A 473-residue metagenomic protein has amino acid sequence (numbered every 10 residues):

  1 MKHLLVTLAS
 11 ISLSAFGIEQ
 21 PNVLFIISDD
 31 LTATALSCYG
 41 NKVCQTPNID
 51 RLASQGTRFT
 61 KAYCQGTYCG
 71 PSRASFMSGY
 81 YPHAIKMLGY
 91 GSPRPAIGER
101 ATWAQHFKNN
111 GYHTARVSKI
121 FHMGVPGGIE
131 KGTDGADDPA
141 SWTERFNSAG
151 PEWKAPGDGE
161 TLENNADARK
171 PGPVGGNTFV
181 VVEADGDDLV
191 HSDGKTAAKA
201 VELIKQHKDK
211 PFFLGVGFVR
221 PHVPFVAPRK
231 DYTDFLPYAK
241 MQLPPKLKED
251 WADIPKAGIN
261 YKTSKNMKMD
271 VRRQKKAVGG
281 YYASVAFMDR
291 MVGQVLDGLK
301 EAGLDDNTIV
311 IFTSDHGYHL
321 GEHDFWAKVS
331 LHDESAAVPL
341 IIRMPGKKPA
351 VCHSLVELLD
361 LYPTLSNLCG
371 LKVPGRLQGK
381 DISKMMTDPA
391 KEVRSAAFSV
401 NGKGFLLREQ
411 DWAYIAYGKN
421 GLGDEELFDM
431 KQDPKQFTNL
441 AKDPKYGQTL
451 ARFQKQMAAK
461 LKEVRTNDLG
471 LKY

Functional and structural regions predicted by a protein language model:
K2, F16-K419, G423-E425, P434-K455 (+2 more regions): Formylglycine-dependent sulfatase
H3-S14: Sec-dependent N-terminal signal peptides
K431: Residues forming the ATP-binding cleft of Hanks-type serine/threonine protein kinase domains
